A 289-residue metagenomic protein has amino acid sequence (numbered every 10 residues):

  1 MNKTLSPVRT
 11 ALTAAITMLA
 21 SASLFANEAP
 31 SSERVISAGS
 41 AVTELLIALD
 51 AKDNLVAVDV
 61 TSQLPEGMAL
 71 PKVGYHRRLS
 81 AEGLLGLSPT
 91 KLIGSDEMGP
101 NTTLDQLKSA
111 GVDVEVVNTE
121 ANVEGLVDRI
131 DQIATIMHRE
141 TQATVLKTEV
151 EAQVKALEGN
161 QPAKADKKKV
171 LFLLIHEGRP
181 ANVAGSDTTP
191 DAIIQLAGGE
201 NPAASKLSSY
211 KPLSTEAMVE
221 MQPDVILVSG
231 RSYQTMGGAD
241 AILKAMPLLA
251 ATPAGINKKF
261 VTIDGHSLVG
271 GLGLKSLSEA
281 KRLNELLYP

Functional and structural regions predicted by a protein language model:
N2-L12: Bacterial N-terminal signal peptides that target proteins for export
A11-S23: Bacterial N-terminal signal peptides
A26-R34, T102-G178, A203-S205, I256-P289: Extracytoplasmic substrate-binding proteins
R34-M98, P202: A short, structured surface patch at a secondary-structure boundary
G39, D96-E97, T119, K206 (+2 more regions): Short secondary-structure boundary segments
D59, S186-Y210, G230, T262: His/Asp/Glu-enriched short active-site or ligand-binding loop at hydrolase and phosphoryl-transfer sites
E82-S88, A110, L213-Q222: Short helices/loops that flank or line small-molecule/ion binding pockets
M98-S109, V225-K244: A ligand-binding cleft/hinge motif common to bilobed small-molecule-binding domains
